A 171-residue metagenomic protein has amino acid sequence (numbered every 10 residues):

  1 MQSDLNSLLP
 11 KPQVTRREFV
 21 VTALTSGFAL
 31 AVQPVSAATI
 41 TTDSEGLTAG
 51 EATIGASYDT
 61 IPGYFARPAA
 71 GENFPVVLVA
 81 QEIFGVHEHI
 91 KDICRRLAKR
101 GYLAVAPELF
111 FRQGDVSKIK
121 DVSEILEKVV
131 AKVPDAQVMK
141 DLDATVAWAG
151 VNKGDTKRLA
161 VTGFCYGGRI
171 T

Functional and structural regions predicted by a protein language model:
M1-V14: N-terminal secretory signal peptides
V14-A29: N-terminal export leaders
A38-A69: N-terminal cap/lid segment of alpha/beta-hydrolase-fold proteins
N73-Q81: Short beta-strand element of the alpha/beta-hydrolase
E88-P107, F111-R112: Short amphipathic alpha-helix adjacent to the substrate-entry channel of hydrolases
K120-T162: Gly/Ser-rich "nucleophile elbow"/oxyanion-hole loop immediately N-terminal to the catalytic nucleophile in hydrolases
G163-G167: Gly/Ala-rich beta-loop-alpha elbow adjacent to hydrolase catalytic centers
I170-T171: Hydrolases whose catalytic domains are alpha/beta-hydrolase-1, hotdog thioesterase, or metallo-beta-lactamase-like
